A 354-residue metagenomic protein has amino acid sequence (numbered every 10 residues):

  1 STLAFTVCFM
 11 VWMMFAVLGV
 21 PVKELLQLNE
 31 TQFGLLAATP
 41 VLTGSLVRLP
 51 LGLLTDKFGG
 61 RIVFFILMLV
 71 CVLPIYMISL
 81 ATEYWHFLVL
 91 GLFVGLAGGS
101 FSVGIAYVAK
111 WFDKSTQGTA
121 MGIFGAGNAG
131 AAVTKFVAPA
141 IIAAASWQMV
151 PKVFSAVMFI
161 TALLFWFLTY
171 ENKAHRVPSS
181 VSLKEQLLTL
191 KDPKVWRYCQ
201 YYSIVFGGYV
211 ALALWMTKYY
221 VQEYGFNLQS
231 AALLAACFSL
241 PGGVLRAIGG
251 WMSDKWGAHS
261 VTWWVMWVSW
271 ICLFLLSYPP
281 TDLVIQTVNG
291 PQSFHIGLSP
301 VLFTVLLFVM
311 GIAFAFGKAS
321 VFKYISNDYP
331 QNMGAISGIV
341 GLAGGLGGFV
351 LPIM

Functional and structural regions predicted by a protein language model:
L3-L28, L212-T217, L351: Extracytoplasmic
F15-G19, P193-V244, K318: Extracytoplasmic gate region of multi-pass secondary transporters
L46-W85: Conserved MFS/SLC helix-loop-helix module at the cytosolic interface between two early adjacent transmembrane helices
L90-G127: Cytoplasmic helix-loop-helix junction between adjacent transmembrane helices in 12-TM secondary transporters
G118-F136, G341-L351: Glycine-rich segments within core transmembrane alpha-helices of 12-TM secondary carriers
I123-Y170: Helix-loop-helix hairpin linking two adjacent transmembrane segments in secondary transporters
N172-C199: Juxtamembrane intracellular "pre-TM" segments in multi-pass secondary transporters
H259-V321: C-terminal transmembrane helical hairpin of 12-TM major facilitator-type secondary transporters
